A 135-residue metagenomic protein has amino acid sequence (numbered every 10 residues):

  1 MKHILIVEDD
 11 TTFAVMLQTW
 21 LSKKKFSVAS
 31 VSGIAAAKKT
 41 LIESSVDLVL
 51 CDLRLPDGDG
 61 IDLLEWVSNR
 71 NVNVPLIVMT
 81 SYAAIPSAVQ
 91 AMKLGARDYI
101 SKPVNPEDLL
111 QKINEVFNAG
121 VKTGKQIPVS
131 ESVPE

Functional and structural regions predicted by a protein language model:
E8: Conserved acidic carboxylate
T11-A29: Two-component/phosphorelay signaling modules centered on CheY-like receiver
K25-I34, T40: Short hydrophobic/Thr-rich beta-strand motif most characteristic of the beta2 strand and flanking loop of CheY-like
G33, D59-D62: Acidic catalytic/metal-coordinating carboxylates
K39, I61-V72, Q90: Short amphipathic alpha-helix used as the core "switch/output" element in two-component signaling
D52, T80: Active-site residues of response regulator receiver
A84-P86, I100, V104-I113: C-terminal output helix
